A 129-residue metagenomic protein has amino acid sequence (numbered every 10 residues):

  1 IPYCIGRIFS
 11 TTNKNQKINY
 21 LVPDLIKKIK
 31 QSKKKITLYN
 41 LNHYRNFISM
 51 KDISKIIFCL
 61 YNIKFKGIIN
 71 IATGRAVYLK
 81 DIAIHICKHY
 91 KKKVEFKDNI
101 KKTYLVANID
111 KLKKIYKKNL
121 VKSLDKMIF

Functional and structural regions predicted by a protein language model:
I1-K14, P23: Conserved beta-loop-beta element that borders a ligand/cofactor-binding pocket
T12-N13, V22, N42, I48: Generic, ordered loop/turn and secondary-structure boundary motif
K14-Y20, K111: Short beta-loop-alpha junction of Rossmann-like oxidoreductase domains
N19-V22, D125: Short, structured helix-loop boundary elements
I29-F129: C-terminal substrate-binding subdomain of Rossmann-fold SDR/epimerase-dehydratase oxidoreductases
